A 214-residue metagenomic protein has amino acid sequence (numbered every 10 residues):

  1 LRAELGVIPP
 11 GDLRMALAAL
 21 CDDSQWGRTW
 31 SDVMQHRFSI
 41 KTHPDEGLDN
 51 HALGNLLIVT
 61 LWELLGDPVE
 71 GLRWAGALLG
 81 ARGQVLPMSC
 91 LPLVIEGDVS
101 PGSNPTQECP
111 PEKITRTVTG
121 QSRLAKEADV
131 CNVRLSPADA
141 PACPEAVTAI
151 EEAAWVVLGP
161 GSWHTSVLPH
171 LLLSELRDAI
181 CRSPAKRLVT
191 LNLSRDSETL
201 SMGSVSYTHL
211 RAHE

Functional and structural regions predicted by a protein language model:
R2-A128: Electropositive, gly/pro-rich neighborhoods at or near active sites that engage anionic ligands
N132-V147, L172: Active-site glycine-rich loop that binds ribose-phosphate moieties when present
A153: An anion/phosphate-binding loop that grips the pyrophosphate of nucleotide cofactors and donors
H164-L172: Glycine/threonine-rich flexible loop motifs
S183-R187: A short helix->loop->beta-strand "cap" motif at the edges of active sites that frequently abuts
V189-L191: Structural beta-sheet core signal
S194-Y207: Active-site beta-alpha connecting loops in nucleotide-dependent enzymes
T208-E214: Conserved small/polar residues in nucleotide/adenosyl-binding loops
